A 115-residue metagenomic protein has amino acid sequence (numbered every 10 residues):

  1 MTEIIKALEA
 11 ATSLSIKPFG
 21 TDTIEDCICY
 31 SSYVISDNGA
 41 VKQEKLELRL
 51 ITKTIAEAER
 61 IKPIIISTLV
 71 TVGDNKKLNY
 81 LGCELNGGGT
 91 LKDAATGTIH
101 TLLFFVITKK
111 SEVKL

Functional and structural regions predicted by a protein language model:
M1-A10, F19-T21, Y33-Q43, C83-L115: Short, charged interaction patches at domain edges and termini
M1-N38, A56, R60-P63, S67 (+2 more regions): Small/polar-rich, solvent-exposed N-terminal microdomains that initiate assembly or binding
A40-A56: Short glycine-rich, basic-tinged beta-strand/loop micro-motifs
K53, V70, K110: Residue-level marker of positions within ordered structural domains that often coincide with functionally constrained
